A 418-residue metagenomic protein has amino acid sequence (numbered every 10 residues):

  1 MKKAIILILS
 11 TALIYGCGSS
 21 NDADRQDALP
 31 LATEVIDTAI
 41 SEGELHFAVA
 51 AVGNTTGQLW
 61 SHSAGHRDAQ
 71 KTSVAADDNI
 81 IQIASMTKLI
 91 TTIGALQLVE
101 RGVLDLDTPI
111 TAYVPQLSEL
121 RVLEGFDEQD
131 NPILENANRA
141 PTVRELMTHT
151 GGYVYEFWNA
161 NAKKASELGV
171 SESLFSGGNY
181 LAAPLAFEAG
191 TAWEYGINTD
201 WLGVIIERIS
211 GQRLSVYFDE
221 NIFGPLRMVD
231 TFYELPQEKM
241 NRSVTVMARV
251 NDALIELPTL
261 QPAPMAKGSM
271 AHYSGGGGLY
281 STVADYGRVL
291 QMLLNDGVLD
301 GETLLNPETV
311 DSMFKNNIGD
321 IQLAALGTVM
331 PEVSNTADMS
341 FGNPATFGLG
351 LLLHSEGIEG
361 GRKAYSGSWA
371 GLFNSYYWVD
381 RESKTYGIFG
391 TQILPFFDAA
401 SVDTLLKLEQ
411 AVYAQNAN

Functional and structural regions predicted by a protein language model:
A4-A12: Sec-dependent N-terminal signal peptides
Y15-G16: C-terminal motif of bacterial Sec signal peptides marking the signal peptidase cleavage site
R25-I83, V103, V122-E128, D398: Short, conserved catalytic-motif segment at the N-terminal edge
I36, T56, Q82-I110, T199-E207 (+2 more regions): Active-site SXXK
G53-N54, P109-R121, V310-S312: Acidic helix-start/capping segments at beta-turn-to-alpha-helix junctions
L120-E359: Short, surface-exposed loop or secondary-structure junction motifs that flank catalytic or metal-binding residues
S366, F373-Y386: Short, surface-exposed beta-strand/loop micro-motifs that present aromatic residues
F389-G390: C-terminal soluble interaction/assembly domains
